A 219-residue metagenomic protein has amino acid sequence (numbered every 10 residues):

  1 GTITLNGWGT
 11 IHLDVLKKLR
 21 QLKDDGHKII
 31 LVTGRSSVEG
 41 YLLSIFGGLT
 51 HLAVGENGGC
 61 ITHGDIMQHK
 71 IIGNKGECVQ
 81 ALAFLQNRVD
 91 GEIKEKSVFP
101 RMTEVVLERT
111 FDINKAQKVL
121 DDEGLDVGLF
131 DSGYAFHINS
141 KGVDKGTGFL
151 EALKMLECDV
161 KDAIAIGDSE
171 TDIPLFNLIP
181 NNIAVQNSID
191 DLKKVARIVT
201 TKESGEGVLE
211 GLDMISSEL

Functional and structural regions predicted by a protein language model:
G1-G9, L31-T33, F176: Asp-based phosphoryl-transfer active-site loop
I3, V54, V199-T200: A structural signal for hydrophobic residues in beta-strands of small regulatory alpha/beta folds
T10-F99: Active-site phosphate-binding/coordination module
R20-D24, D121, N177, K193: Anion (oxyanion) recognition and catalysis
F46-L49, N57, E123, L178-I179 (+1 more regions): Short, structured coil segments at secondary-structure junctions
F84-I179, N187: Conserved acidic, metal-coordinating active-site core of Asp-based, Mg2+-dependent phosphoryl-transfer enzymes
L178, N182-L219: Asp-based, Mg2+/Mn2+-dependent phosphohydrolase catalytic module
